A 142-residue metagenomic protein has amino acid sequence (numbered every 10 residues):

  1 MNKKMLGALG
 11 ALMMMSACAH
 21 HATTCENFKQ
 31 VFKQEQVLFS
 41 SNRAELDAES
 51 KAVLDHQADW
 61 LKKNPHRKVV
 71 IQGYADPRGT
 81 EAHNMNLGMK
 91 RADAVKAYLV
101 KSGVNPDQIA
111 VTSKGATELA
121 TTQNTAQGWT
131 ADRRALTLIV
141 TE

Functional and structural regions predicted by a protein language model:
M1-C18: Sec-dependent bacterial lipoprotein signal peptides
A8, S41-A44, A82, L99: Short, flexible active-site loop motifs that bind/organize anionic cofactors or intermediates
A11, Q30, K62, S102-V104 (+1 more regions): Generic structural signal for beta-strand residues in well-ordered domains
C18-K68, L136, T141-E142: Periplasmic peptidoglycan-binding/tethering modules of Gram-negative envelope proteins
E49-Y74, H83, A92-A97, K101: Short, contiguous, well-ordered secondary-structure segments
Y74-E142: Periplasmic OmpA-like peptidoglycan-binding domain that tethers envelope proteins to the cell wall
